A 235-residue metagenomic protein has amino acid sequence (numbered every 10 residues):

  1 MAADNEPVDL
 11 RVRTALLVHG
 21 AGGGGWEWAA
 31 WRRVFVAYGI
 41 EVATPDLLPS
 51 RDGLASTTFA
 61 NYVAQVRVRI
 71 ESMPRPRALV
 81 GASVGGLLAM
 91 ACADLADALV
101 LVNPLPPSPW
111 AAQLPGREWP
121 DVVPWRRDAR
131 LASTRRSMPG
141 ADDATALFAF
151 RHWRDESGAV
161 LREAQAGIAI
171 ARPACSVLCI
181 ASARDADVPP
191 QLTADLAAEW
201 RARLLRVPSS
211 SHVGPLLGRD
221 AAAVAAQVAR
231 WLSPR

Functional and structural regions predicted by a protein language model:
G20-G24, S83, A183-R184: Active-site glycine-rich loops that stabilize anionic/oxyanionic intermediates across multiple enzyme folds
G22-A30, V42: Serine-hydrolase catalytic-loop signature spanning alpha/beta hydrolases and amidase-signature enzymes
F35-L54: Conserved alpha/beta-hydrolase
V80-G85, A89: Gly/Ala-rich beta-loop-alpha elbow adjacent to hydrolase catalytic centers
D94-W125, S157-G167: Flexible "cap/lid" loop of the alpha/beta hydrolase fold
P173, C179-A181: Short beta-strand/loop motif that positions the catalytic acidic residue of the alpha/beta-hydrolase fold
A186-D195: Conserved alpha/beta-hydrolase "acid-adjacent" motif
S210-A223: Catalytic histidine-centered segment of alpha/beta-hydrolase-like enzymes
